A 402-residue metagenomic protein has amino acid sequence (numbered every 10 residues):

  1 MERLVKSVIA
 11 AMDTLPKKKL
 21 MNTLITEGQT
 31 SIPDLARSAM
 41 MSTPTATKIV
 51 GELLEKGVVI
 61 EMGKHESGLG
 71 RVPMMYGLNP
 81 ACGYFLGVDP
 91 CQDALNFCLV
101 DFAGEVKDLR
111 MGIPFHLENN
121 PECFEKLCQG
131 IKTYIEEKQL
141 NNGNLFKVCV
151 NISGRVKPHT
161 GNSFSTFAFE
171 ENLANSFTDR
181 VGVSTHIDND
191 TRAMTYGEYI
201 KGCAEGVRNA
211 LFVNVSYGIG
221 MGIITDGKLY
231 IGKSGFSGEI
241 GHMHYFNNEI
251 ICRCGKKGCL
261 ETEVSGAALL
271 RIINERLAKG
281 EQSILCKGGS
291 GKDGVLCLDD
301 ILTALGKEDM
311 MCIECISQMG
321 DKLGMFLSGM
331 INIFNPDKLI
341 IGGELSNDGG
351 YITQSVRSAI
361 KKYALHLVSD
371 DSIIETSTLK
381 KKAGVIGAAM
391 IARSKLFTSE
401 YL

Functional and structural regions predicted by a protein language model:
M1-M62, G68-G70, M75-M111, H116-G143 (+2 more regions): ATP-binding/phosphotransfer module of carbohydrate and carboxylate kinases, centering on a glycine-rich
S67, G154-P158, A193-T195, G220 (+2 more regions): Short, active-site-adjacent cap segments at secondary-structure transitions
F85-D89, L145-C149, A210-N214, G220-G222: Short glycine-aspartate micro-motif
L109-M111, N119-C123, T178-G306: Glycine/GP-enriched mid-protein hinge/lid loop-to-helix segment characteristic of carbohydrate kinases
L109-N209, Y351-K362: Glycine-rich phosphate-binding loop and adjoining helix at the ATP-binding site of ATP-dependent phosphoryl-transfer
I152, N214, G343: Short beta-strand/turn micro-motifs composed of small residues that flank or help shape donor/cofactor-binding pockets
A174-N175, S237-F246, R357-L367: Acidic-glycine-rich active-site phosphate/pyrophosphate-binding loop
